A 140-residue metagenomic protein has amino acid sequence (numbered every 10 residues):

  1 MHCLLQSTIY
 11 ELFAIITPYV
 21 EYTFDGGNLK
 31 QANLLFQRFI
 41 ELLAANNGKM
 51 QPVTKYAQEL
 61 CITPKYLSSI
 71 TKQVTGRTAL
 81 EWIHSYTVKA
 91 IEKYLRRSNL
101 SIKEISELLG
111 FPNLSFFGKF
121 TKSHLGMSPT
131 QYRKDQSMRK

Functional and structural regions predicted by a protein language model:
M1-I9, F39-E41: Amphipathic alpha-helical segments enriched in hydrophobic/aromatic residues interleaved with Lys/Arg
F13-F24, R38-P52, I70-T71, T75 (+3 more regions): Basic, amphipathic alpha-helical hairpins
A32-F36, I40, H84, V88: Short, leucine-enriched amphipathic alpha-helices that occur as contiguous helical runs
Y56-A57, I105: Short alpha-helical "recognition helix" segments of helix-turn-helix
L60, L109-G110, T121: Core residues of bacterial helix-turn-helix
L67, F116-F117, T121: Short hydrophobic/aromatic patch on the recognition helix
Q73-S115, K134-K140: Terminal helix-turn-helix DNA-binding modules in bacterial transcription factors
K119-K140: …primarily DNA-binding HTH/wHTH and HhH modules…
